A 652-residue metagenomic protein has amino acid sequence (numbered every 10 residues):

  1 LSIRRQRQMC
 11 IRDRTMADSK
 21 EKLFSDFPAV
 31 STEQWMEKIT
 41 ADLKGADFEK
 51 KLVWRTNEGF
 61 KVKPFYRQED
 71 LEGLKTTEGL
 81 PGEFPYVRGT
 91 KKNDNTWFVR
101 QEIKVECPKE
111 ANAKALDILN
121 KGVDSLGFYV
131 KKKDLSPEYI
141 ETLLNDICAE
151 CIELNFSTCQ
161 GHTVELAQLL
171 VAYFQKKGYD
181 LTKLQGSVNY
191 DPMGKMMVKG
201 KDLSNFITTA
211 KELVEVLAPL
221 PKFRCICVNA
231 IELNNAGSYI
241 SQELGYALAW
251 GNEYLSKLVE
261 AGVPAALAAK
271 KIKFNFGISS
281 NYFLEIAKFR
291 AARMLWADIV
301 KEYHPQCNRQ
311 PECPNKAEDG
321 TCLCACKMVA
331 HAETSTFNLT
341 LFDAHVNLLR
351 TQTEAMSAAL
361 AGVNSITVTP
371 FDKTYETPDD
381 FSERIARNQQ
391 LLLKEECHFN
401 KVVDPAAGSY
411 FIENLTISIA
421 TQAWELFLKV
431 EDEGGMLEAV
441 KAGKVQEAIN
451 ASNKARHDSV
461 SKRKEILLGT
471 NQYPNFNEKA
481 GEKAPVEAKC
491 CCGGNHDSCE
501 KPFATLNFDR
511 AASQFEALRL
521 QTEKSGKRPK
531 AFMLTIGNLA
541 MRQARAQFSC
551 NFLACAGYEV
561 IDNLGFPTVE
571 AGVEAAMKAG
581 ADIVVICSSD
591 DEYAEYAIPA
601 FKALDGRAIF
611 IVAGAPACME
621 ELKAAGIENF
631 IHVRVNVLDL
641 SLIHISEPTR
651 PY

Functional and structural regions predicted by a protein language model:
L1-D13, I643-E647, P651-Y652: Single conserved hydrophobic/aromatic residue that forms the stacking wall/gate of nucleotide- or nucleobase-binding
M16-N281, E285, Q306-E318, C324 (+16 more regions): Catalytic alpha/beta active-site cores
D18-V30, V53-W54, K63-F84, N364 (+1 more regions): Intrinsic disorder at enzyme termini
V53-K61, N189-M193, N229-N235, K270-S279 (+5 more regions): A glycine-rich phosphate-binding loop feature that marks nucleotide/adenosyl-phosphate handling sites
T158-C159, S204-K211, A344-N347, A423-K441: Phosphate/diphosphate-binding loops
P221-L255, L349-L426: Mobile "lid/hinge" segments at catalytic clefts and subdomain interfaces of large enzymes
S238-G245, S279-A291, S335-L348, E376-A386 (+4 more regions): Short glycine/threonine-rich loop-to-helix capping motif typified by GTGT followed within a few residues by an Asp-Pro
G493-I561, E574, M619, A624 (+2 more regions): ATP-dependent carboxylate/acyl-activation modules
